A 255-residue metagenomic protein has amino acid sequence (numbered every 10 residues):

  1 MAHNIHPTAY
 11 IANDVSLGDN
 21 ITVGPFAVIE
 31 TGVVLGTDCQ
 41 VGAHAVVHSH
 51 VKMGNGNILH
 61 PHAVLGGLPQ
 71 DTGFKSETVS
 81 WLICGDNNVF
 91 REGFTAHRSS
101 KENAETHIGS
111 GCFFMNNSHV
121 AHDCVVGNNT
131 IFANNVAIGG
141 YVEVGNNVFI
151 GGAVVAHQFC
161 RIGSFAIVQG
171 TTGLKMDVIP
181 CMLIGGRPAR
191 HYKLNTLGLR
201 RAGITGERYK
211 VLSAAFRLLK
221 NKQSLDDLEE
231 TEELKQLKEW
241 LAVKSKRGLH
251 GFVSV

Functional and structural regions predicted by a protein language model:
M1-T8, N13, D19-N20, G56 (+6 more regions): Terminal amphipathic alpha-helical/low-complexity segments used for targeting or macromolecular assembly
H3-G186: Structural signal for interior beta-strand "rungs" in well-ordered beta-sheet cores of soluble enzyme domains
